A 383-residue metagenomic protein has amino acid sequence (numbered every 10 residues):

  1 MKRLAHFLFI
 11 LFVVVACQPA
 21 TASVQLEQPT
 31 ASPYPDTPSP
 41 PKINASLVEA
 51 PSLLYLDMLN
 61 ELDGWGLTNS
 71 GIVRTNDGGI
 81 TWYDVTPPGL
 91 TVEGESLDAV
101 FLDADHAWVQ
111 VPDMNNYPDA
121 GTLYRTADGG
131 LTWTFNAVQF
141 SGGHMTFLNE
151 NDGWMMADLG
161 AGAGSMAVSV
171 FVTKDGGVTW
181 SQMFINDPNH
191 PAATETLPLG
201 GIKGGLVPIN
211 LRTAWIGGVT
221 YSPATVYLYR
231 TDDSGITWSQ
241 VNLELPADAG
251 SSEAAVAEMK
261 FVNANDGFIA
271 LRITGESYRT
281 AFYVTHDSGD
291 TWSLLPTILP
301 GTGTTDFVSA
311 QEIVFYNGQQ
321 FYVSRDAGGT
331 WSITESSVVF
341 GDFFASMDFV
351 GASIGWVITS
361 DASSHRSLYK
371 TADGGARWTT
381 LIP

Functional and structural regions predicted by a protein language model:
K2-V14: Sec-dependent bacterial lipoprotein signal peptides
L4, C17-P383: Extracellular glycan-interacting surfaces
